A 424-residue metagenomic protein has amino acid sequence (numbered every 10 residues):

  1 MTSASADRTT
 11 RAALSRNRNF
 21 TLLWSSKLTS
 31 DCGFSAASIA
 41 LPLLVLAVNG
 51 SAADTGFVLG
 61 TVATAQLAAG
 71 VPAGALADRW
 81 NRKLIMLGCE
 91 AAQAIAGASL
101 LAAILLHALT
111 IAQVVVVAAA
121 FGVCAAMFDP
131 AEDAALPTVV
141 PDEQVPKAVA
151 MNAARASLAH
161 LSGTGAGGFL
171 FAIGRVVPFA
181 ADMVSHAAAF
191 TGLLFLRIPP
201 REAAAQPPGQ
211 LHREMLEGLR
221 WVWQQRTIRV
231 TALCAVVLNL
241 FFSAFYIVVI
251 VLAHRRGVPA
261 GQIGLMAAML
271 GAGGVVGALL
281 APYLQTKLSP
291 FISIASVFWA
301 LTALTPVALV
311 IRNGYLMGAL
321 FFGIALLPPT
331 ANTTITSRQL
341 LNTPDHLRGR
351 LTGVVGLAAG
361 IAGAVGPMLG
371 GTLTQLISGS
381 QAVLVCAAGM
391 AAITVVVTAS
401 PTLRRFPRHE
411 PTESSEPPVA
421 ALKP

Functional and structural regions predicted by a protein language model:
M1-P424: Alpha-helical transmembrane-bundle signature of multi-pass membrane transport and export proteins
